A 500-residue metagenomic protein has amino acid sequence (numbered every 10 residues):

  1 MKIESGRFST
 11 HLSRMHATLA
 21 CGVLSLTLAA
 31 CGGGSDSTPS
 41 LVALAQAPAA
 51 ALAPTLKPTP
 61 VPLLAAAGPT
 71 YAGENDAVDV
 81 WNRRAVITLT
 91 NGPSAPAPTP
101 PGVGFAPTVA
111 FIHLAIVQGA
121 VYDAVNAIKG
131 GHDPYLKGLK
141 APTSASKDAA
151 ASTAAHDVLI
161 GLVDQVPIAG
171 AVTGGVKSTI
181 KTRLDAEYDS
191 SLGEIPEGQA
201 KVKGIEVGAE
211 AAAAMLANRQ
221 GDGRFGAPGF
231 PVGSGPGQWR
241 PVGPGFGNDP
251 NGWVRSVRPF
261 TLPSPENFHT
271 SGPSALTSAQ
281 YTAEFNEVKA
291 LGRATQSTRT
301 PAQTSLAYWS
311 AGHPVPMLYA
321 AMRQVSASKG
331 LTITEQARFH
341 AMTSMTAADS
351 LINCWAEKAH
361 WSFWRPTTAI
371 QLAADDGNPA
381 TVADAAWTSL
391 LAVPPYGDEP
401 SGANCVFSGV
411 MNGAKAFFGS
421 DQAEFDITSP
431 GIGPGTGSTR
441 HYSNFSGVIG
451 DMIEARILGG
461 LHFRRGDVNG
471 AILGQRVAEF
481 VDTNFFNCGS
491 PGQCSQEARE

Functional and structural regions predicted by a protein language model:
K2-A20: Bacterial N-terminal signal peptides that target proteins for export
T27-A30: C-terminal motif of bacterial Sec signal peptides marking the signal peptidase cleavage site
G32-D36: Bacterial signal peptide processing site
A47-E500: Acidic/polar surface patches and capping/hinge elements
